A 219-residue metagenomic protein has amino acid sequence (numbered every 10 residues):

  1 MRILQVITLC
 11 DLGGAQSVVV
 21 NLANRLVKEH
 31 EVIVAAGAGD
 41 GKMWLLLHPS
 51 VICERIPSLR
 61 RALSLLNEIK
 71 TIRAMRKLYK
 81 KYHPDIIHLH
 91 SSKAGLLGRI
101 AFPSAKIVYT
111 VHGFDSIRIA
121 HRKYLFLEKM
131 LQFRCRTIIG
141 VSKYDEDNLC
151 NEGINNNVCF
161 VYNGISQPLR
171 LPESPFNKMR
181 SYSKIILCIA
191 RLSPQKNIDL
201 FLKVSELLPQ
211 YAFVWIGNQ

Functional and structural regions predicted by a protein language model:
M1, L171-I185: Nucleotide-sugar donor-binding and catalytic loop/hinge architecture of NDP-sugar-dependent glycosyltransferases
I3, I86, F102-I117, I139: Active-site proximal beta-strand in glycosyltransferases
Q5-N67, N148-C150, V158-F160, N218-Q219: N-terminal strand-loop element at the rim of the active site of nucleotide-sugar-dependent glycosyltransferases
G13-N21, K184, R191-L207: A conserved mid-protein helix/loop that constitutes part of the nucleotide-sugar donor-binding site
E29-I33, K81, I198, L202-Q219: A conserved nucleotide-sugar
I52-R55, F133-P172, S181: Donor nucleotide-sugar binding/catalytic pocket of nucleotide-sugar-dependent glycosyltransferases
Y79, V108-R136, E152: A conserved, positively charged/aromatic
L89-G95, V111: Short His-centered aromatic/hydrophobic patch
